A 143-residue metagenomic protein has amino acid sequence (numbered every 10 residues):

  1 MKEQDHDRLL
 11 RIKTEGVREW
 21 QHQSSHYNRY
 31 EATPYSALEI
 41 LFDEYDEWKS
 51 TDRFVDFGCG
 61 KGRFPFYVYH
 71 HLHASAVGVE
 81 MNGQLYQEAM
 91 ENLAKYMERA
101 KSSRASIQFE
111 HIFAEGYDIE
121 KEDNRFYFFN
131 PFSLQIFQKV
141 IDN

Functional and structural regions predicted by a protein language model:
M1-S50: S-adenosyl-L-methionine
T51-G60: Conserved class I S-adenosyl-L-methionine
G62-F66: Glycine-rich SAM-binding Motif I of class I
S75-E80: Conserved SAM-binding motif I beta-strand of class I
Q84-L85: Conserved short alpha-helix immediately C-terminal to the canonical SAM/SAH-binding motif I of Rossmann-like
E88-K121: S-adenosyl-L-methionine
N124-Q135: A short SAM/SAH-binding and catalytic strip from SAM-dependent methyltransferases
S133-N143: A short, conserved alpha-helix within the catalytic core of class I
